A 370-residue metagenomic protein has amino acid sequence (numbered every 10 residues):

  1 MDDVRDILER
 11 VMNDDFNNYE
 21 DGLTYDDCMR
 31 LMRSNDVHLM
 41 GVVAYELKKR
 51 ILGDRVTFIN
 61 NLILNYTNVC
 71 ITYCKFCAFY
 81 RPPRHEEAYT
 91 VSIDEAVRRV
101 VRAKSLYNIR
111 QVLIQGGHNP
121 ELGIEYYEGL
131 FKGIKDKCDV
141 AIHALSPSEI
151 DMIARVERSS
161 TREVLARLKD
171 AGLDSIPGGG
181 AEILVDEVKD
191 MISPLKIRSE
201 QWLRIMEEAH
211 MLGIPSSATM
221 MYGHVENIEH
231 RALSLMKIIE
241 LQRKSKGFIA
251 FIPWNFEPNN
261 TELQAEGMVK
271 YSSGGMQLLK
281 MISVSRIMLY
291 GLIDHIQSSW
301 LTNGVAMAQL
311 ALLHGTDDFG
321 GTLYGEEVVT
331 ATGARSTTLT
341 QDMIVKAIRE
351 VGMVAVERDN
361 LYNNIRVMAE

Functional and structural regions predicted by a protein language model:
M1-H38, K104, L235-E370: Auxiliary Fe-S-binding modules of radical SAM enzymes
D14, A44, C74, I114 (+5 more regions): Conserved, mostly hydrophobic/aromatic
C28-L31, L62-L64, G116-P120, Y222-V225 (+1 more regions): Conserved short loop/turn motifs at secondary-structure junctions
M32, L62, R84-H85, L113-I124 (+3 more regions): Glycine-rich, proline-tolerant flexible connector loops at the mouths of alpha/beta enzymes
L39-P83, A88-Q115: N-terminal pre-triad scaffold of radical SAM enzymes
K48, V56, N60, C77-Y80 (+3 more regions): Mobile, glycine- and charge-enriched loop segments and immediately flanking short secondary-structure elements within
V56-L62, R110-V112, I142-S146, I176-G178 (+4 more regions): Hydrophobic faces of well-ordered beta-strands that scaffold small-molecule active sites in alpha/beta enzyme cores
R81-T219, G223-E240: Conserved Radical SAM active-site core
